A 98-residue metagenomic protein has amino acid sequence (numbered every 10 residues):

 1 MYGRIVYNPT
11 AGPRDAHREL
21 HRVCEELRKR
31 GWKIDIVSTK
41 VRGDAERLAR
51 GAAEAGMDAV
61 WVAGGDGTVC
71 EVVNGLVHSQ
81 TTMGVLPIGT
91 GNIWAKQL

Functional and structural regions predicted by a protein language model:
Y2-L98: Small-residue-rich beta-alpha loop regions that form the catalytic core of phosphotransfer and lipid-active enzymes
